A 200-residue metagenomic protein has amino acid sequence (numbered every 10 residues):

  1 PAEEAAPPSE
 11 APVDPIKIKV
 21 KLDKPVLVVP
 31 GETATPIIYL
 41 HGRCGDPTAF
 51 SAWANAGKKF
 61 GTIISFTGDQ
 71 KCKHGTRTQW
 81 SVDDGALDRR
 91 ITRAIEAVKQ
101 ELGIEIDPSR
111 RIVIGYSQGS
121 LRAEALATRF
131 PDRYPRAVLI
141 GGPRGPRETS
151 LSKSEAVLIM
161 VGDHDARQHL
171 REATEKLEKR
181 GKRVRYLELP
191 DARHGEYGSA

Functional and structural regions predicted by a protein language model:
P7-V28, E32-I106: Serine-hydrolase catalytic machinery in alpha/beta-hydrolase-like enzymes
T67, I114, I140-G141, M160: Alpha/beta-hydrolase-fold catalytic nucleophile elbow
I104-Y116: Alpha/beta-hydrolase fold nucleophile elbow
S109, L151-V157: Short, proline-enriched alpha-helix->beta-strand connector loops that line the catalytic pocket of alpha/beta-hydrolase
G115-G119, A123: Gly/Ala-rich beta-loop-alpha elbow adjacent to hydrolase catalytic centers
D132-R144: A conserved short beta-strand
M160, D165-A200: C-terminal catalytic histidine-bearing segment of alpha/beta-hydrolase fold enzymes
